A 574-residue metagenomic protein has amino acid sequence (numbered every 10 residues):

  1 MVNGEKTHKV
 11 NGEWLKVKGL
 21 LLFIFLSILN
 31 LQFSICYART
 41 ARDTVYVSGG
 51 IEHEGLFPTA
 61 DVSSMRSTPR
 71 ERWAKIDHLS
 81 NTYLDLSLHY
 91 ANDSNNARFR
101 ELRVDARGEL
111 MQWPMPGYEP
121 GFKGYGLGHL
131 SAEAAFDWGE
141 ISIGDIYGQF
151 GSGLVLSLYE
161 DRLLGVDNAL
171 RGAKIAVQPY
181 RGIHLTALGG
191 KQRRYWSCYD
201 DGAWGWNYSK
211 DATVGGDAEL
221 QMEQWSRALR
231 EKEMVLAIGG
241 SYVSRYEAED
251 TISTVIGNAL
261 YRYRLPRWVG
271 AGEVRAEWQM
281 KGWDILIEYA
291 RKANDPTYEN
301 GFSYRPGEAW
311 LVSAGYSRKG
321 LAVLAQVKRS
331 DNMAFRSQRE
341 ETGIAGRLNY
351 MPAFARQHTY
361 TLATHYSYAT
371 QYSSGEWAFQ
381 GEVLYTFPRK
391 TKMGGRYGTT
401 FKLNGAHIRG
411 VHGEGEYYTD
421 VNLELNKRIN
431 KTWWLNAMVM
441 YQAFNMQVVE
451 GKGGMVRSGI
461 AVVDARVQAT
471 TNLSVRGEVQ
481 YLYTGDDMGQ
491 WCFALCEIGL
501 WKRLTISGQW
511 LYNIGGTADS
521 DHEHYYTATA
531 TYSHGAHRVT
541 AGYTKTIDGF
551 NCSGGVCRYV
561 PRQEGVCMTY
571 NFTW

Functional and structural regions predicted by a protein language model:
M1-Y37: Short, basic, low-complexity termini and linkers enriched in Ser/Thr/Gly/Pro that act as targeting/leader peptides
R39-T68, H78-T82, L102-A106, E140-I141 (+2 more regions): Transmembrane beta-strand segments of Gram-negative outer membrane beta-barrel proteins
G50-E54, S67-R70, M115-Y118, G144-Q221 (+7 more regions): Surface-exposed coil loops of outer-membrane beta-barrel proteins
E52, K75, L79, F99 (+3 more regions): Exposed, low-structure sequence patches enriched in small/polar residues
A60-H78, D85-H89, Q112-G121, S131: Asp/Glu-centered strand-loop micro-motifs enriched in Gly/Pro and often flanked by an aromatic residue
N81-D85, Y125-L130, N168-G172, V214 (+3 more regions): Short alpha-helical segments and helix-capping/turn motifs at coil-helix boundaries
Y90, N96-Q192, Y316-R339: Outer membrane beta-barrel
M115-F122, W204-Y208, K292-R305: Outer-membrane beta-barrel proteins
